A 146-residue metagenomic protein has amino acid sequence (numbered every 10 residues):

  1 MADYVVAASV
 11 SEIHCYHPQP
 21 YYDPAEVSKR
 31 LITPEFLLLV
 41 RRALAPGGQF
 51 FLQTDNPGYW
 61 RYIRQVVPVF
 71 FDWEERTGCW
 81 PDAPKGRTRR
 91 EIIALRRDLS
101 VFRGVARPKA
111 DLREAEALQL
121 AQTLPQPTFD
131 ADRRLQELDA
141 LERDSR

Functional and structural regions predicted by a protein language model:
M1-H17: S-adenosyl-L-methionine
C15-Y22, K29: Conserved active-site and SAM-binding loop architecture of S-adenosyl-L-methionine-dependent nucleic-acid
Y22-V27, L52-F70: Conserved class I S-adenosyl-L-methionine
R30-Q49: A short glycine-rich, Lys/Arg-flanked "PGG" loop and its adjoining helix->strand segment in the class I
F36-R41, R61-D82: Conserved Class I S-adenosyl-L-methionine
E75-R146: SAM/dcSAM-binding transferase cores
